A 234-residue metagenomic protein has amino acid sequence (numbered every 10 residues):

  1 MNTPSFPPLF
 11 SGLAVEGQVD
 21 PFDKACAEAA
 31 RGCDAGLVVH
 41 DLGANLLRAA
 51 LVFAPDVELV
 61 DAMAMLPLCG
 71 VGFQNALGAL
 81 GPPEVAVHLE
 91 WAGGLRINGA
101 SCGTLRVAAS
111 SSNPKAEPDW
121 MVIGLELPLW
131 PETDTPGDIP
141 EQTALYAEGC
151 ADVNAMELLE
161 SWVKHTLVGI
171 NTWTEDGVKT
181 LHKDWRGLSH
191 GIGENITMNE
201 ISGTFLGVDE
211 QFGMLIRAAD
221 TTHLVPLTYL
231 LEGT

Functional and structural regions predicted by a protein language model:
M1-D34, E58-A64, L68-P82, S101-T234: Long, positively charged amphipathic alpha-helical accessory segments at protein N-termini or as interdomain linkers
R31-D41, A49: Active-site-flanking structural segment that lines cofactor/substrate pockets
V38-A44, K115-E117: Short glycine/proline-enriched loop/turn "hinge" motifs that connect secondary-structure elements and lie
V39-H40, V87-H88, F205-G207: Short, exposed beta-strand/loop patches in secreted or surface proteins that constitute
D41-L46, D134-G137: Short, compositionally biased low-complexity segments
G43-P55, M65-G70: DPxDG-like acidic metal-binding loop motif
L47, L95, G213-L215: Hydrophobic residues embedded in beta-strands of well-ordered beta-sheets
V87-G99: Catalytic palm active-site di-aspartate
